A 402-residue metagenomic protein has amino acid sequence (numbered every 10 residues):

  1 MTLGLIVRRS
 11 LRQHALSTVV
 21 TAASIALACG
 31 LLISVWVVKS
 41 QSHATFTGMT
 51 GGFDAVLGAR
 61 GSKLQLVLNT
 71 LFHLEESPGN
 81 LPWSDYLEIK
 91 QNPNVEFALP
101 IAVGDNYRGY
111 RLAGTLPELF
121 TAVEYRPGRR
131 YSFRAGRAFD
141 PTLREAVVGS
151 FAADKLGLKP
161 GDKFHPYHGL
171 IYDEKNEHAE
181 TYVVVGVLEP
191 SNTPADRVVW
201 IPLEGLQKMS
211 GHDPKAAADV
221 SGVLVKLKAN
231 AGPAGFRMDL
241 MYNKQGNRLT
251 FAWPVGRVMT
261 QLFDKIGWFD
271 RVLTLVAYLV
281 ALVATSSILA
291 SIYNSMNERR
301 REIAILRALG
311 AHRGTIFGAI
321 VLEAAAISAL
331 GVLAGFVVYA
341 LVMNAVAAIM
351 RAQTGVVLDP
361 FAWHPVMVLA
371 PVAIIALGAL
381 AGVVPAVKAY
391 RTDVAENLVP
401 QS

Functional and structural regions predicted by a protein language model:
R8, C29-R60: Alpha-helical transmembrane segments
L11, R307-G314, T392, Q401-S402: Short helix-to-coil transition segments within interhelical loops that connect adjacent transmembrane helices
Q13-S40, D264-E302, A325-A334, L377-L380: Hydrophobic alpha-helical transmembrane segments of multi-pass inner-membrane transport and secretion
T18-A22, V337, H364-V372: Hydrophobic alpha-helical transmembrane segments
Q65-A216: A structural signal for hydrophobic secondary-structure junctions, strongest on transmembrane helix-loop-helix units
F139, A352-V384, E396-S402: Conserved transmembrane alpha-helices of multi-pass membrane proteins, especially helix-helix packing segments enriched
N176-D270: Mechanotransmission and gating elements of multispan inner-membrane complexes involved in transport and envelope
V280-V283, Y293, R300-A347, L369 (+2 more regions): Transmembrane alpha-helical interface segments in multi-pass membrane proteins
